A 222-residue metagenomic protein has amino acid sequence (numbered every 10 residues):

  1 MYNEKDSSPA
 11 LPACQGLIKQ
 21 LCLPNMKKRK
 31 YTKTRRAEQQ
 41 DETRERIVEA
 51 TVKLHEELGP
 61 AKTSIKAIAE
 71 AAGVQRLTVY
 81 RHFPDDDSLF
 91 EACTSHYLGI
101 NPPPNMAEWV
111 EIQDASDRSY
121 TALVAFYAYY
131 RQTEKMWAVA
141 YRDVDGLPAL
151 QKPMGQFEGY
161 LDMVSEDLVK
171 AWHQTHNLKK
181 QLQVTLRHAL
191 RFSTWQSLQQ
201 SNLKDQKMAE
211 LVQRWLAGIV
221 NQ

Functional and structural regions predicted by a protein language model:
L11-L58, K62-V74, S88: Basic, helix-initiating cap at the start of DNA-binding domains
K53, E57, E91-A122: Amphipathic alpha-helical linker/stalk segments
E70, P84-D85, S95: Residue-level detection of the helix-turn-helix DNA-binding "recognition helix"
G73-F83: Short hydrophobic/aromatic patch on the recognition helix
F83, R142-G146, A189: Short helix-capping/turn signature of helix-turn-helix
V124, A128-Y141, P148-Q174, K180-V184 (+1 more regions): Amphipathic alpha-helical packing segments from all-alpha helical-bundle domains
D167, Q183-K204, G218-Q222: Amphipathic C-terminal alpha-helical segment
